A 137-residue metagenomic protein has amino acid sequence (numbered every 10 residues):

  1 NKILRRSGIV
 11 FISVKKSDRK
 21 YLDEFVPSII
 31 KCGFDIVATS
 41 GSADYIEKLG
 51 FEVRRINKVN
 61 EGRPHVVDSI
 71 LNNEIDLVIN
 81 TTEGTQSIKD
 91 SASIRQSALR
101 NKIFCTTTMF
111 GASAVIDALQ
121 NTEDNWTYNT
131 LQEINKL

Functional and structural regions predicted by a protein language model:
N1-F104, A112-V115, D124-L137: ATP-dependent carboxylate/acyl-activation modules
L119: Histidine/acidic-residue-rich catalytic or RNA/ligand-binding cores of hydrolases and nuclease-related proteins
